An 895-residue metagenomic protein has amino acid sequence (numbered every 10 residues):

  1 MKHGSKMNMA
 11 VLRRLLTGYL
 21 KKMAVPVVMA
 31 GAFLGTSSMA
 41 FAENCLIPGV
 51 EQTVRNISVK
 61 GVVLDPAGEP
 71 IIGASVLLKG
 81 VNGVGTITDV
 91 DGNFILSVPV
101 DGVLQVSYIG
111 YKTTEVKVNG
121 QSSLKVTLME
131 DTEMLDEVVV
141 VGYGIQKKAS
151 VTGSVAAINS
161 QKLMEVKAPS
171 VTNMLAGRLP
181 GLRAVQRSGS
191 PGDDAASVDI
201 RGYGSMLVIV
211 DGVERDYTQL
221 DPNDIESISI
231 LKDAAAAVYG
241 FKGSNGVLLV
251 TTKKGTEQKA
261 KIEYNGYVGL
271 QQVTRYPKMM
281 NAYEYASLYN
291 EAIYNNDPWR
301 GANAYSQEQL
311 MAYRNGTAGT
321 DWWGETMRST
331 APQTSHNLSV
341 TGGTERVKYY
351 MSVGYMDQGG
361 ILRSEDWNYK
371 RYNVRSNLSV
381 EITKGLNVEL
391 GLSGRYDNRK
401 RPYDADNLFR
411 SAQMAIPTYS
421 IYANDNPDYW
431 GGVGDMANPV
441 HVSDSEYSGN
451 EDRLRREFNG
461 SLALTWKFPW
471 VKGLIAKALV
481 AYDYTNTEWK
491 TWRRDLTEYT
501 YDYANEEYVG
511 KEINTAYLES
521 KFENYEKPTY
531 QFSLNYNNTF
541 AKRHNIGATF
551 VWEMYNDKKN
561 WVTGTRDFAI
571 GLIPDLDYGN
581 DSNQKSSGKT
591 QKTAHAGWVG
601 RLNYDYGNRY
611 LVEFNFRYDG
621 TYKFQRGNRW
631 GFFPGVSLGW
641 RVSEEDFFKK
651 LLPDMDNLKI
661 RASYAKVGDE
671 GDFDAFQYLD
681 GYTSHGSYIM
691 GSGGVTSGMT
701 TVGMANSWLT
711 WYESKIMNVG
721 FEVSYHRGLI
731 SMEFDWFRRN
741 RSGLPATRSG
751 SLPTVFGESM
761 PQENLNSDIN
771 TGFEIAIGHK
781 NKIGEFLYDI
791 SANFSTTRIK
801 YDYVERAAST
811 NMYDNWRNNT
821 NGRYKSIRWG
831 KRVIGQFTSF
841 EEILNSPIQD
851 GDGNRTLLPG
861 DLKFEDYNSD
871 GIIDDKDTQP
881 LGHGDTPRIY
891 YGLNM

Functional and structural regions predicted by a protein language model:
K2-R375, N387-E389, G431, F786 (+1 more regions): Short, small/polar-rich motifs associated with maturation and membrane association, primarily at protein termini
L20-K21, D789-S791, G884-N894: Conserved C-terminal beta-signal and adjacent last beta-strands/turns of outer-membrane beta-barrel proteins
G68, G92, G212, D425-G431 (+5 more regions): Detector for glycine-centered tight turns/loop "hinges" at secondary-structure junctions
K148-A149, V238-G240, Q258-K259, Q272-R275 (+5 more regions): Switch/connector loops and helix/strand junctions flanking conserved nucleotide-binding motifs in nucleotide-processing
L163, N377-Y396, A405-M414, W430-R493 (+1 more regions): Extracellular/periplasmic, surface-exposed regions of secreted and cell-surface proteins
L175, A423-N426: GHKL/Bergerat-fold ATPase module in large chromosome/replication-associated machines
E263-R314, K782-D885: Conserved small-residue
M327-A331, T590-Q591, W708-W711, H883-G884: Short Gly/Pro-enriched turn/cap motifs at secondary-structure boundaries
